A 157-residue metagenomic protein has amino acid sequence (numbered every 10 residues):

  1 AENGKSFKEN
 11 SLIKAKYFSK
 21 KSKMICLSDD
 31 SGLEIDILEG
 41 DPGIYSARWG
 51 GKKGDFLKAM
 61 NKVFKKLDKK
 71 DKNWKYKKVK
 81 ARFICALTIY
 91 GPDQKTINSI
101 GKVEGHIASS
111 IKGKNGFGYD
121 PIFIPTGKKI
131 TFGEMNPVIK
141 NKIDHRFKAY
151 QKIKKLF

Functional and structural regions predicted by a protein language model:
A1-F157: Anionic-ligand binding patches
